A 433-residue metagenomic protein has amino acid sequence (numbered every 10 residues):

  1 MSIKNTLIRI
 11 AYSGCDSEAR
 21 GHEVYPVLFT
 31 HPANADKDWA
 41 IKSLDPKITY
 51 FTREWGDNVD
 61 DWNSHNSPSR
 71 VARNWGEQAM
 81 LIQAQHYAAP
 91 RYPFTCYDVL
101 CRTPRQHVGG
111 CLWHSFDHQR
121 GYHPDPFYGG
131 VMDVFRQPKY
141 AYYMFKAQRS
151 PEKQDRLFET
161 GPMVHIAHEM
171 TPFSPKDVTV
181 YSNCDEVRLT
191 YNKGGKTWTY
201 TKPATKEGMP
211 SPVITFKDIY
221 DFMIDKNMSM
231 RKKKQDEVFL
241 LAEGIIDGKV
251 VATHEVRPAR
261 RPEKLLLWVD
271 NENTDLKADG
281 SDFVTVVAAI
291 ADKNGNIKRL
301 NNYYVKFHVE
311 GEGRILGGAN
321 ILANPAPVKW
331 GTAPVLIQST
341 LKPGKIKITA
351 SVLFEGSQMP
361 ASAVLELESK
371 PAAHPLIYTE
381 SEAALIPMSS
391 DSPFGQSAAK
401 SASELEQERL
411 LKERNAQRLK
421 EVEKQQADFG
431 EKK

Functional and structural regions predicted by a protein language model:
M1-A141, G161-A167: Substrate-binding/catalytic cleft of secreted carbohydrate-active enzymes, primarily glycoside hydrolases
L112-F173, D177-L266, I297-K298: Catalytic cores of secreted or luminal carbohydrate-active enzymes
D155, V256-D279, S369-K400: Low-complexity, Pro/Ser/Thr- and charge-rich linker/hinge segments at domain boundaries
H168-S174, T274-V284: Short, solvent-exposed loop/linker segments at the N-terminal edge of repeated beta-sheet extracellular domains
D177-S182, S281-R299, V305, K347-A350: Beta-strand-rich structural segments
K196-W198, K202, L300-R314, A323-N324 (+2 more regions): Short, well-ordered beta-strand segments
W198-I219, W268, N273, G311-W330: Low-complexity "stalk/linker" and mucin-like segments enriched in Ser/Thr/Pro/Ala/Gly
K249-R260, S357-K370: Edge beta-strands of extracellular beta-sandwich domains
